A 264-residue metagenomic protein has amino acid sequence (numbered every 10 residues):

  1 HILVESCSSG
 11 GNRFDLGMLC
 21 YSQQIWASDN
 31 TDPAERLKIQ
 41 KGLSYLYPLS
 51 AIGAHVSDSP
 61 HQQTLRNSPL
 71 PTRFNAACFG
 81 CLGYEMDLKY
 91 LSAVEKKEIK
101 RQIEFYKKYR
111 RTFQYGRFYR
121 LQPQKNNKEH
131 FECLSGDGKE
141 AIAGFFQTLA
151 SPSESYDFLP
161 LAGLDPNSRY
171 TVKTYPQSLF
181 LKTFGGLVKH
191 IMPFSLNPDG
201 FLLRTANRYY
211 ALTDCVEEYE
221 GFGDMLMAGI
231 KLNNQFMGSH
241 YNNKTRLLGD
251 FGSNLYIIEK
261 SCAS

Functional and structural regions predicted by a protein language model:
I2, Q23, N75, G80-L82 (+5 more regions): Structural beta-strand/beta-sheet cores of well-ordered domains, especially the beta-sheet scaffolds that support
I2-Y90: Glycan-recognition surfaces
S6-D15, S92-K96, Y119-N127: A glycine-rich phosphate-binding loop feature that marks nucleotide/adenosyl-phosphate handling sites
S6-S8, C81, M86-L88, G144-Q147 (+2 more regions): Active-site proximal loops enriched in glycine and acidic residues that flank catalytic Cys/His/Asp and coordinate
P69-R120: Catalytic cores of secreted or luminal carbohydrate-active enzymes
Y106-P123, T174-G186: Charged/polar, low-hydrophobicity segments characteristic of intrinsically disordered regions and flexible loops
Q124-N167: Carbohydrate-binding surface patches
A150-S264: C-terminal beta-sandwich/jelly-roll accessory domains of carbohydrate-active enzymes
